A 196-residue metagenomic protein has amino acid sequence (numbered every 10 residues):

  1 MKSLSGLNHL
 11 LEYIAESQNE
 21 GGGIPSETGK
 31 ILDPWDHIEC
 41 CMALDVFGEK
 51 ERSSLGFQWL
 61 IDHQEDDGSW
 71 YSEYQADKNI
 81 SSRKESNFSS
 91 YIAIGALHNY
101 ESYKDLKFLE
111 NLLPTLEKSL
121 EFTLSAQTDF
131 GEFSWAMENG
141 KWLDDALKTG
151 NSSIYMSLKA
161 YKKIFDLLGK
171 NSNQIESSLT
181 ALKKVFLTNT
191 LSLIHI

Functional and structural regions predicted by a protein language model:
M1-W35, V46-W70, T123, A181-T190: Low-complexity, Ser/Thr/Pro/Gly-enriched N-terminal "stalk/linker" regions
D33-H37, C41-T128, N151, Y155: Aromatic-rich carbohydrate-recognition surfaces in CAZymes
S72-N79, S134-W142: Short linear capping/connector segments at secondary-structure termini
A93, Y100, Y155, Y161-K162 (+3 more regions): Heptad-repeat amphipathic alpha-helical coiled-coil interaction surface used for oligomerization/assembly
N99-E110, Y161-I175: Inter-helical turn/loop segments and adjacent helix faces that build the functional surface of alpha-helical bundle
S125-M137: Mobile beta-alpha loop/short-helix "lid" or hinge segments that flank ligand
I194-I196: Conserved small/polar residues in nucleotide/adenosyl-binding loops
